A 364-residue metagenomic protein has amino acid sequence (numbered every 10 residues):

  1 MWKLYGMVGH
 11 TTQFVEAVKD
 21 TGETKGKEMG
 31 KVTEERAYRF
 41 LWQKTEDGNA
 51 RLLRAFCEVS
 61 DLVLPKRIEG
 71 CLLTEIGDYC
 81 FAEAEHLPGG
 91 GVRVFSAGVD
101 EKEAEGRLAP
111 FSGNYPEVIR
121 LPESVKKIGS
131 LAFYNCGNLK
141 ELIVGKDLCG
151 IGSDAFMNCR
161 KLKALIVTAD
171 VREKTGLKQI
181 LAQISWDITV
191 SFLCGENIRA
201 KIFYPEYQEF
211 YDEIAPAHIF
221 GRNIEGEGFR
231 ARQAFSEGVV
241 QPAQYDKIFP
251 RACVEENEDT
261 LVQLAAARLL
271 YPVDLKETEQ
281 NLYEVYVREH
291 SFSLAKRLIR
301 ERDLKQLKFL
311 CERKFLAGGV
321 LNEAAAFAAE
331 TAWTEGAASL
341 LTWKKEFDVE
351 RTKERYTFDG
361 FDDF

Functional and structural regions predicted by a protein language model:
L4, E16, G30, E35-N49 (+8 more regions): Structural signature of tandem-repeat unit edges
C80, A109, L131-A132, A155: C-terminal per-repeat helix/turn "cap" of leucine-rich repeat
A132, A155, L294, L298 (+1 more regions): Ankyrin-repeat helix-start
K305-C311, E335-L341: Ankyrin repeat structural motif
L316-L321, F347-T352: Ankyrin repeat arrays, specifically the small/polar loop and inter-repeat linker segments at the C-terminal end of each
G318, E354, F358-F364: Extended, charge-rich intrinsically disordered regulatory tails
